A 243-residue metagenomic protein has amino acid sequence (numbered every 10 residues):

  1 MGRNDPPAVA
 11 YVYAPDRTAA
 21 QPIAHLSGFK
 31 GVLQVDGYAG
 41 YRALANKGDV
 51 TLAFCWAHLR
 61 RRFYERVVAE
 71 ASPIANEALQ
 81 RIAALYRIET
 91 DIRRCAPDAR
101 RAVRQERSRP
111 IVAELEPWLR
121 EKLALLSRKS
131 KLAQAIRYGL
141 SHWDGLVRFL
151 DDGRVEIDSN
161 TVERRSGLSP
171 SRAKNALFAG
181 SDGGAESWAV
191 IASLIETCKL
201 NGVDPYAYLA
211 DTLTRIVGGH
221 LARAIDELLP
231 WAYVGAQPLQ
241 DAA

Functional and structural regions predicted by a protein language model:
M1-A243: Catalytic center-proximal scaffold of phosphoryl-transfer enzymes
